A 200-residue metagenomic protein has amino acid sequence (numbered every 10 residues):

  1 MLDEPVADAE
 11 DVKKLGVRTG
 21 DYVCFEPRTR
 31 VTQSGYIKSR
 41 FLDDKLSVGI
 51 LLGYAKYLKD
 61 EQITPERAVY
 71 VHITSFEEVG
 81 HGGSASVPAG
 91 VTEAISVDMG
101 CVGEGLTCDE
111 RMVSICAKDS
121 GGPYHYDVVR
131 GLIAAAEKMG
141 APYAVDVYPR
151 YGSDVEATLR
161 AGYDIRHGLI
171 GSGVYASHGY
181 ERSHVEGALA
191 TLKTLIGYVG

Functional and structural regions predicted by a protein language model:
M1-G200: N-terminal hydrophobic/helix-forming segments and targeting peptides
